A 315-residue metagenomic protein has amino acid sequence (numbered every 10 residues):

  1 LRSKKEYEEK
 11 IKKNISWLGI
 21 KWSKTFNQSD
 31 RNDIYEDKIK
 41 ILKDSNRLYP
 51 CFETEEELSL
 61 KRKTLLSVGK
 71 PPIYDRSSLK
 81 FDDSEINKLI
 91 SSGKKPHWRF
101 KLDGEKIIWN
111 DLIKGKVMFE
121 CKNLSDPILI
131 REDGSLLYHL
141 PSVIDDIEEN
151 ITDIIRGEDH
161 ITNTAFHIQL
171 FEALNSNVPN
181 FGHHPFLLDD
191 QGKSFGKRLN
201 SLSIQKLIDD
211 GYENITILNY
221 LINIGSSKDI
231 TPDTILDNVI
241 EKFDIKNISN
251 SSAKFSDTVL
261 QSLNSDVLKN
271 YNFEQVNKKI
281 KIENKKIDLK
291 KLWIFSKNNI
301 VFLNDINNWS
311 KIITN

Functional and structural regions predicted by a protein language model:
L1-V68, T162-S176: N-terminal Rossmann-like or analogous alpha/beta NTP/dinucleotide-binding catalytic cores that position adenine
R2, S29-D30, E158, S194 (+1 more regions): Residue-level marker of alpha-helix boundaries and capping positions
I20-W22, E149, S201: Short glycine-enriched loop/turn motifs at secondary-structure junctions
K40, T152, A165, I215 (+1 more regions): Short alpha-helical basic/polar micro-motif
L42, F100, L260: Conserved S/T- and glycine-rich ATP-binding loop of Class I adenylate-forming
Y49-H183, L188-F195, S203: Active-site cores that bind ATP or allylic diphosphates and position pyrophosphate for catalysis
T162, L174-N315: Catalytic adenosine-cofactor/nucleotide-binding cores of aminoacyl-tRNA synthetases and other
